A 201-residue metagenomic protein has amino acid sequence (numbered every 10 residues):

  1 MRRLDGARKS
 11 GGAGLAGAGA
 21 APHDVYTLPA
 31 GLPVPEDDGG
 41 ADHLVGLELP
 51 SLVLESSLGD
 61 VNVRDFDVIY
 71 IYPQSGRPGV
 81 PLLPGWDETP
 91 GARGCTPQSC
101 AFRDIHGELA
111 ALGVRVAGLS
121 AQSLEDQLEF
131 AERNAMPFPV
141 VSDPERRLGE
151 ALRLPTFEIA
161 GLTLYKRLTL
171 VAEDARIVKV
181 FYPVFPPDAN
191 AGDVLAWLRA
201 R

Functional and structural regions predicted by a protein language model:
R2-R201: Chalcogenol-based redox active-site neighborhoods
